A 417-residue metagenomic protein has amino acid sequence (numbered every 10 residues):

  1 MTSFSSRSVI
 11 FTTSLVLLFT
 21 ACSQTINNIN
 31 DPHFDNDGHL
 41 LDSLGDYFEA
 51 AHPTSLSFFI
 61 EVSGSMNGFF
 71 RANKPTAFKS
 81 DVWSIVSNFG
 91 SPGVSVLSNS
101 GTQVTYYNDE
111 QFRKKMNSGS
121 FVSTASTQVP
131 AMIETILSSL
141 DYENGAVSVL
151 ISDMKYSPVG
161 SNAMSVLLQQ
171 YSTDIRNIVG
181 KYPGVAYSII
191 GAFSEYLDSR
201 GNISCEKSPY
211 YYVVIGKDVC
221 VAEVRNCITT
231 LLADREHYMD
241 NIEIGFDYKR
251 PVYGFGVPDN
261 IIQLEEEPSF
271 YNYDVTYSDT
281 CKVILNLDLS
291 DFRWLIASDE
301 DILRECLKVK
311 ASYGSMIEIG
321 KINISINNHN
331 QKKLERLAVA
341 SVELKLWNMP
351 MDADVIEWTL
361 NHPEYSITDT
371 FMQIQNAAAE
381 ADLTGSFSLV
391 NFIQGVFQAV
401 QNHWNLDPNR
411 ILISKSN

Functional and structural regions predicted by a protein language model:
M1-T20: Sec-dependent bacterial lipoprotein signal peptides
C22-S57, G64-F69, W404, N409-N417: Acidic, polar low-complexity linker/tail segments
I26-I29, M66-R71, Q103-N108, Y156-V166 (+2 more regions): Extracytoplasmic/secreted cell-surface and envelope-processing proteins
D37-Y47, P53-T54, S63-G93, N162-K181: …and closely analogous acidic/polar surface helices at protein-protein or active-site interfaces in A-domain-like
G101-S148, Y156-S157: Von Willebrand factor
K155-I215: VWA/integrin I-like adhesion module and closely mimicked acidic/polar interface patches used
A222-T280: Short, compositionally biased P/S/T/A/G/V-rich stretches that sit at domain boundaries
I262-N417: Extended non-globular C-terminal regions
